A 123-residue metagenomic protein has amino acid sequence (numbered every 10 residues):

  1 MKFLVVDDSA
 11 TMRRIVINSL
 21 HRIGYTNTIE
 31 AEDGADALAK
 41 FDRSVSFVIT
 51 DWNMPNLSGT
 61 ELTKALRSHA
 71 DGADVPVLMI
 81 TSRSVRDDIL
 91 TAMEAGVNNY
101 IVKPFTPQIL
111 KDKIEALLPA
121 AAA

Functional and structural regions predicted by a protein language model:
M1-T11, V16-L20, V48: Conserved acidic segment of CheY-like receiver
E30-F47: Acidic, metal-coordinating helix/loop segments flanking the phosphotransfer/catalytic sites of two-component signaling
M54: Receiver (REC) domain active-site loop signature in two-component systems and cognate sites in sensor histidine kinases
H69, R83-S84: Short, conserved "switch-loop" micro-motifs in signal-transduction and mechanochemical regulators
F105-I114: C-terminal output helix
